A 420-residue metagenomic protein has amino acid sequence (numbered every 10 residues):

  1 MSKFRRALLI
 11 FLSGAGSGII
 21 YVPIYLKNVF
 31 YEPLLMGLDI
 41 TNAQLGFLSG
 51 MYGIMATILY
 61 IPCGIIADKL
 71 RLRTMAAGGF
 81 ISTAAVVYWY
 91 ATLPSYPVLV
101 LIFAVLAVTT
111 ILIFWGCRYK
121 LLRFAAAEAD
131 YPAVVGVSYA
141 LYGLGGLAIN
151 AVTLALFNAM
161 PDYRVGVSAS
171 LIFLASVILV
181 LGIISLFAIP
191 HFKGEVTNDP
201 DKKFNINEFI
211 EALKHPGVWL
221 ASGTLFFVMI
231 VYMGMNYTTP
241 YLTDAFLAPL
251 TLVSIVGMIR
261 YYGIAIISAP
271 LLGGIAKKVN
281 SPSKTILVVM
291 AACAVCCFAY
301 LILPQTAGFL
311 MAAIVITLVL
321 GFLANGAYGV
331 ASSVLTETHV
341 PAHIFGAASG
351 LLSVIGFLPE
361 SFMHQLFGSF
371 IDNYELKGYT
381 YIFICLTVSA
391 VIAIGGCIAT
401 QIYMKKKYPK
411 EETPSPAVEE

Functional and structural regions predicted by a protein language model:
K27-Y31, G146-N150, H215-A269, Y328 (+1 more regions): Extracytoplasmic gate region of multi-pass secondary transporters
I58-R71, I267-S281, I371: Helix-to-loop junctions at the C-terminal end of transmembrane segments in multipass secondary transporters
I102-A140: Cytoplasmic helix-loop-helix junction between adjacent transmembrane helices in 12-TM secondary transporters
D130-F157, S353-H364: Glycine-rich segments within core transmembrane alpha-helices of 12-TM secondary carriers
T153-L154, A175-T197, G396-Q401: C-terminal membrane-cytosol helix-exit motif in multi-pass small-molecule transporters
L186-I210, Y408-A417: Flexible cytoplasmic inter-helical loops of multi-pass small-molecule transporters
P282-A331: C-terminal transmembrane helical hairpin of 12-TM major facilitator-type secondary transporters
E337-E375: A late C-terminal transmembrane helix in Major Facilitator Superfamily
